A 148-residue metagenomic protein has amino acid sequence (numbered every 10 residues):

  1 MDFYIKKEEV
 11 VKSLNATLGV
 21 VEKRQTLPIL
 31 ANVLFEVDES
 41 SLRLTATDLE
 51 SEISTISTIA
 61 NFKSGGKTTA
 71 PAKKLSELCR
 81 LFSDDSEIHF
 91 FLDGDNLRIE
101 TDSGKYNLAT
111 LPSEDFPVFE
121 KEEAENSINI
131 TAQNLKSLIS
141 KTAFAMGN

Functional and structural regions predicted by a protein language model:
M1-N148: Structural preference for solvent-exposed beta-strand-turn elements and adjacent flexible terminal/loop segments within
